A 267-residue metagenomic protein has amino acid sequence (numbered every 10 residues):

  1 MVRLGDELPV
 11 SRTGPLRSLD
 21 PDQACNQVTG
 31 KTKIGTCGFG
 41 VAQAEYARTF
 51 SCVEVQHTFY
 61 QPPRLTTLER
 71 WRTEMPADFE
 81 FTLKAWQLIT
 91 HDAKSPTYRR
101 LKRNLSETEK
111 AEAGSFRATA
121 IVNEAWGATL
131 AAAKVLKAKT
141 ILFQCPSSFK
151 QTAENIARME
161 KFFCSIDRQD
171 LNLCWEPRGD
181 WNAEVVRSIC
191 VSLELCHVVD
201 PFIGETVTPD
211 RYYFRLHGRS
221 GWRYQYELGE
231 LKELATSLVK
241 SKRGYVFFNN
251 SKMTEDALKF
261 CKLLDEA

Functional and structural regions predicted by a protein language model:
V2-G5, S11, L16-A267: Residues lining hydrophobic/aromatic ligand-binding pockets adjacent to catalytic sites
